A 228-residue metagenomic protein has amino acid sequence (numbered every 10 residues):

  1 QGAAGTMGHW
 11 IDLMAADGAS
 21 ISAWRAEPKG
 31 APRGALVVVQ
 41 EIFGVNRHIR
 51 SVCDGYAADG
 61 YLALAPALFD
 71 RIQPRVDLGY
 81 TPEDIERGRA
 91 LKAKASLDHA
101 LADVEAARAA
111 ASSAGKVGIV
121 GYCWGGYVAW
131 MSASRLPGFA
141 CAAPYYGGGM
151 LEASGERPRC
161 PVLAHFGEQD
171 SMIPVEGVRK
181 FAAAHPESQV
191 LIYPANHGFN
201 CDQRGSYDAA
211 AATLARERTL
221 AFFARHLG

Functional and structural regions predicted by a protein language model:
Q1-G228: N-terminal cap/leader regions of alpha/beta-hydrolase-fold enzymes, predominantly small-molecule hydrolases
